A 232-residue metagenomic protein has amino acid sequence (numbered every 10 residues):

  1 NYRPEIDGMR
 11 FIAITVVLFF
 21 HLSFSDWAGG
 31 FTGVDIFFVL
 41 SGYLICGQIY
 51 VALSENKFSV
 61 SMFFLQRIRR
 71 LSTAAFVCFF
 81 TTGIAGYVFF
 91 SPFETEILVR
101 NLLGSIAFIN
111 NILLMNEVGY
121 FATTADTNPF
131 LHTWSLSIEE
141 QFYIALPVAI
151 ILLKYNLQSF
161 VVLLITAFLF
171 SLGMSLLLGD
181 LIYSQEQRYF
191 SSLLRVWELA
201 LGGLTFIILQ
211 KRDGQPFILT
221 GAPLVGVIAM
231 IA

Functional and structural regions predicted by a protein language model:
N1-A232: Membrane-interface helix/loop caps of multi-pass membrane proteins
